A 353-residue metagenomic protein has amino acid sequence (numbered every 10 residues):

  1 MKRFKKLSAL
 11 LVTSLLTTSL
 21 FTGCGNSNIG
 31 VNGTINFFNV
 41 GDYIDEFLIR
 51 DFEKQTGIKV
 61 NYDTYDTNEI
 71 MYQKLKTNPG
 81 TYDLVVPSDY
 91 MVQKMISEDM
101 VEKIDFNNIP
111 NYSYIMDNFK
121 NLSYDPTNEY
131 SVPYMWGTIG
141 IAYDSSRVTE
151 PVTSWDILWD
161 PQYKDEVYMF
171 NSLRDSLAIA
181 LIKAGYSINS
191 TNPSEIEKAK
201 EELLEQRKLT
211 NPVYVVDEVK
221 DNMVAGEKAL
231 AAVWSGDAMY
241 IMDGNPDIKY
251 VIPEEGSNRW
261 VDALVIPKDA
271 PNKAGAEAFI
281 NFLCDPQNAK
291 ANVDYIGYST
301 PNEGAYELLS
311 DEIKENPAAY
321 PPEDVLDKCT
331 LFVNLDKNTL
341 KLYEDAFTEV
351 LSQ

Functional and structural regions predicted by a protein language model:
M1-T34, S352-Q353: Short, low-complexity disordered leader/linker segments with a strong preference for bacterial N-terminal type II
S27-K94: Early extracytoplasmic/lumenal segment of secretory-pathway proteins
T81-Y82, V86-E227: Extracytoplasmic ligand-binding site segments that recognize negatively charged/polar headgroups
M91-K94, V224, L230-D247: A ligand-binding cleft/hinge motif common to bilobed small-molecule-binding domains
I96-K103, D125-E129, Y240-I252, E312-P317: Ligand-binding "clamshell"
G137, E197-E205, G244-K268, K314: Periplasmic-binding protein-like
P267-D327: Mature extracytoplasmic/periplasmic domains
E323-Q353: Conserved C-terminal helix/tail region of periplasmic/extracytoplasmic solute-binding proteins
